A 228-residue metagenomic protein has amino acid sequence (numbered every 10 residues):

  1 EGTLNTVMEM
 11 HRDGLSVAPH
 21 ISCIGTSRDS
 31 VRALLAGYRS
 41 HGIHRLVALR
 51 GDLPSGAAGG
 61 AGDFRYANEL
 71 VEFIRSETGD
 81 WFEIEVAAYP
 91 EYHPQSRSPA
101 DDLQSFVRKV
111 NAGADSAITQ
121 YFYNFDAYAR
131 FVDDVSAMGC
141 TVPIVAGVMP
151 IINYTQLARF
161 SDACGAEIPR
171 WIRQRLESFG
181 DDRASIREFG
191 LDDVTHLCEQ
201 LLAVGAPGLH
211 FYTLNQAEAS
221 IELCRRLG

Functional and structural regions predicted by a protein language model:
E1-M10, S27-L34, D52-I74, S96-P99 (+2 more regions): Active-site-adjacent beta->alpha loops and helix N-cap segments on the catalytic face of soluble alpha/beta enzymes
T3, R28-A36, R97-R108, G190-Q200: Short, acidic/polar
D13-V17, G42-H44, G79-I84, A114-S116 (+2 more regions): Short, well-ordered coil/turn segments that N-cap beta-strands
H20-T26, G51-L53, A87-H93, F122-Y123 (+3 more regions): Active-site beta-loop-alpha junctions enriched in small/polar residues
Y38, K109, G113, A146 (+1 more regions): Conserved, mostly hydrophobic/aromatic
R39, V110-N111, S136, L202: Non-catalytic positions within long, well-ordered alpha-helices that form the structural scaffold/packing of enzyme
V47-A48, I118, H210: Conserved beta-strand positions in the central sheet of alpha/beta enzyme cores
G62-P90, Q95, A137-L191, H196 (+1 more regions): Active-site pocket-lining/capping segments in soluble small-molecule metabolic enzymes
